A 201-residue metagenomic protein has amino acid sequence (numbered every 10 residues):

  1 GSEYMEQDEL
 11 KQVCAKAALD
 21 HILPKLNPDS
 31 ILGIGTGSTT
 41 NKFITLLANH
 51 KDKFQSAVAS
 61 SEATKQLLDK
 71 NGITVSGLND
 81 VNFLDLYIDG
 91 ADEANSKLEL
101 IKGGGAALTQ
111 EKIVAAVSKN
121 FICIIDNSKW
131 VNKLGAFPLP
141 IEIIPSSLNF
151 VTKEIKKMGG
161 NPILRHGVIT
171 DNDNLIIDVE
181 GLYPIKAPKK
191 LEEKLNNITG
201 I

Functional and structural regions predicted by a protein language model:
G1-Y4: Short, Lys/Arg-enriched N-terminal segments with co-localized hydrophobic residues within the first ~10-30 amino acids
E6-V13, P24, E62-G200: Conserved phosphate- and dinucleotide-binding cores of soluble alpha/beta proteins, encompassing both enzyme active
K16-L23, I44, A48: Generic structural signal for well-ordered alpha-helical scaffold segments
I22-S30: Short helix-loop-beta connector
D29-L32, K51-A57, E99: Short active-site oxyanion
I31-T39: Glycine-rich beta-strand-to-loop/alpha-helix junction loops that act as flexible
G35-T36, S56-S60, I143: Small/polar loops that bind or transfer phosphate-bearing groups
T45-K53, S61-K70: Active-site histidine-anchored catalytic micro-motif
